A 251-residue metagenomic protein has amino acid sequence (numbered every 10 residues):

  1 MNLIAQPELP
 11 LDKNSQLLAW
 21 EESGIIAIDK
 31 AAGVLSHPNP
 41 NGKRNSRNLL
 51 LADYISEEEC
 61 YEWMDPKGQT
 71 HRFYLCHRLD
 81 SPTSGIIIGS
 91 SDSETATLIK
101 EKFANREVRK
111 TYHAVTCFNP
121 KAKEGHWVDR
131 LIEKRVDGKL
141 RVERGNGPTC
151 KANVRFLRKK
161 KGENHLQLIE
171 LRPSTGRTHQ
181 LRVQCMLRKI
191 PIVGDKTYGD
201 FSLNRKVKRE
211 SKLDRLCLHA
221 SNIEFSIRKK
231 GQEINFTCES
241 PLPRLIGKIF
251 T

Functional and structural regions predicted by a protein language model:
M1-K151, R158-E163, E233, P241-F250: RNA pseudouridine synthases
K30, T116, F156, L171-P173 (+2 more regions): Hydrophobic residues in beta-strands and at strand termini
S46-D53, N164-I227, I246: Pseudouridine synthase
I88, H113, V128, N153 (+4 more regions): Beta-strand secondary-structure signal
I192-V193, E233-N235: Beta-sandwich strand segments
E210, E239-L242: Generic N-terminal initiation segments characterized by hydrophobic and/or small/turn-forming residues
K230: A contiguous, mid-protein "functional segment" used to position or interact with cofactors/ions or partner subunits
